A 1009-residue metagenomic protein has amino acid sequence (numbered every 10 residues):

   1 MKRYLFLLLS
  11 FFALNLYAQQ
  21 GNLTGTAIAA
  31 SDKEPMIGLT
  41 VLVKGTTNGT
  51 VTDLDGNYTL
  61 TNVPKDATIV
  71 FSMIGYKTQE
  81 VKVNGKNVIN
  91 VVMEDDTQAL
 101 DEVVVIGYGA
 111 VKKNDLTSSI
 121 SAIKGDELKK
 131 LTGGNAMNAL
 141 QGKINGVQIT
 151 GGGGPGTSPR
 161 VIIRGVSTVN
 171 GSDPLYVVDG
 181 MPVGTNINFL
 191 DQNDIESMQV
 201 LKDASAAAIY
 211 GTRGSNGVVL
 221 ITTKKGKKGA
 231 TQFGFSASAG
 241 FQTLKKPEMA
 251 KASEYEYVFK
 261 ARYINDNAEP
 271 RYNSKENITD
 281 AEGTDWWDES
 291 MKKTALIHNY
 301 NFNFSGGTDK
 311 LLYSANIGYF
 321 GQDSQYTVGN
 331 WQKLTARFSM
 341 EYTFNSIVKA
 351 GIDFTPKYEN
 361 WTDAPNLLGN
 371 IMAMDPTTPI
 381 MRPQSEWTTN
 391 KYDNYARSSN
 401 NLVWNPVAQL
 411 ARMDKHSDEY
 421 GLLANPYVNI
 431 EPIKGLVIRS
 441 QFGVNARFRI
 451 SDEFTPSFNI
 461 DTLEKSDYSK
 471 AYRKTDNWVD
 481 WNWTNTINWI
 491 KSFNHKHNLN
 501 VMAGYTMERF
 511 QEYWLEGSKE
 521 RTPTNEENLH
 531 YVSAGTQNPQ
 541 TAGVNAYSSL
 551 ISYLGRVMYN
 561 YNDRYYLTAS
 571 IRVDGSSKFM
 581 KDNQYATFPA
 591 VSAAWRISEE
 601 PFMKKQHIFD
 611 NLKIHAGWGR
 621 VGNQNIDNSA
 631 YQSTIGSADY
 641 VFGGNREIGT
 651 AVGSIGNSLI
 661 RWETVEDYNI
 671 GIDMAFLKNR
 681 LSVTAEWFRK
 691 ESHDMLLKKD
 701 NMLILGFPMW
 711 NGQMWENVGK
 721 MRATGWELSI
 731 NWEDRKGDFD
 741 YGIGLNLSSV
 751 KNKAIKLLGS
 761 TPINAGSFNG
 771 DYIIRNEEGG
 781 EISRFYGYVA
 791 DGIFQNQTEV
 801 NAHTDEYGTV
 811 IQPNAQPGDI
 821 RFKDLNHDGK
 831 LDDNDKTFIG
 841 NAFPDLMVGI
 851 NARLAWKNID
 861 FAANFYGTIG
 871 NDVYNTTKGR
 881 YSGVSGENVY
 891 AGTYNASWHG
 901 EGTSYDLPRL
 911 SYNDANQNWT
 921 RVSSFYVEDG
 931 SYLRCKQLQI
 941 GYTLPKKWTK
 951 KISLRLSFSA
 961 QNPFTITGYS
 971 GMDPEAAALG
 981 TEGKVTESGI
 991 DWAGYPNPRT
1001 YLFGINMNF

Functional and structural regions predicted by a protein language model:
M1-R337, Y342-N345, K349-G351, T355-K357 (+10 more regions): Short, small/polar-rich motifs associated with maturation and membrane association, primarily at protein termini
G45, G85, N345, E431-I433 (+2 more regions): Residue-level recognition of beta-strand termini and adjacent short loop/turns
A99, K227-T284, S324-W331, T335-G421 (+8 more regions): Surface-exposed loop/interface segments of Gram-negative outer-membrane beta-barrel transport/assembly proteins
T223-K225, G306-T308, Y319, F338 (+17 more regions): Residue-level signature of outer-membrane beta-barrel architecture
A237, I317-D323, L567-S576, W618: Transmembrane beta-strand segments that form the barrel wall of outer-membrane beta-barrel proteins
V591-A594, E727-S729, N997-F1009: Outer-membrane beta-barrel "beta-signal"
N669-D673: Glycine-centered tight-turn and secondary-structure capping sites
A842-Y874: Glycine-rich, aromatic-lined ligand/substrate-binding cores of catalytic and carbohydrate-binding domains
